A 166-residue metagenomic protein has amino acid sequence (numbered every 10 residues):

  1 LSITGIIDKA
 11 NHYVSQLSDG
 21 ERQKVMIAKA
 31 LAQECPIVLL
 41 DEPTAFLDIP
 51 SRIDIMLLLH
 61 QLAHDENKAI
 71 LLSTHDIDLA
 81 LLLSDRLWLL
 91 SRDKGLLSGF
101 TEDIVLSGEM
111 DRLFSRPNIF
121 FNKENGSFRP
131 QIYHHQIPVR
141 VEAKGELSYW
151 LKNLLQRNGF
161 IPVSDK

Functional and structural regions predicted by a protein language model:
L1-K9: Conserved ABC ATPase "signature" region
Y13-L17: Conserved ABC ATPase signature
I27: Hydrophobic anchor residue at the start of the ABC signature
E34: Conserved catalytic motifs of ABC-family nucleotide-binding domains
V38-D41: Catalytic Walker B motif of ABC-type/P-loop ATPase nucleotide-binding domains
I53-D65: Helical segment within the ABC ATPase nucleotide-binding domain
T74-H75: H-loop/switch region of ABC-family ATPase nucleotide-binding domains
